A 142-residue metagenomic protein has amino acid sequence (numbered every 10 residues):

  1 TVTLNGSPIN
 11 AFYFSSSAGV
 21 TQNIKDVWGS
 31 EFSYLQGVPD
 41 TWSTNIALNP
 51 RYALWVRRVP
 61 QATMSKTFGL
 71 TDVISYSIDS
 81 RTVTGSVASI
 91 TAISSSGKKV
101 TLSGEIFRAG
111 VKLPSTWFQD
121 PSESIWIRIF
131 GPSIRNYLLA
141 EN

Functional and structural regions predicted by a protein language model:
T1-N142: Conserved, single-site charged/polar hotspot
